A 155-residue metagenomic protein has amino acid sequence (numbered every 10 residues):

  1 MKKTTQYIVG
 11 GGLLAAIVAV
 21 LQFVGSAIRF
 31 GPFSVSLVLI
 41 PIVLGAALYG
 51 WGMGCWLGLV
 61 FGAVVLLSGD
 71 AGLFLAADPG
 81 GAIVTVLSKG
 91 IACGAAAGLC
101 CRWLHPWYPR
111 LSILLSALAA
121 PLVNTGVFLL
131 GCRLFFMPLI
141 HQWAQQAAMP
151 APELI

Functional and structural regions predicted by a protein language model:
M1-M53: Hydrophobic transmembrane alpha-helices
K3-L14, V38-L39, A82, V86 (+2 more regions): Residue-level signature of transmembrane alpha-helical entry/exit and packing/kink sites in multi-pass membrane
V20-S34, V60-L99: Interfacial aromatic-anchored transmembrane helix boundaries in multi-pass membrane proteins
G45-A46, C101, H105: Helix-capping/transition residues at the boundaries of transmembrane alpha-helices and the short helical linkers
W103-G126: Internal alpha-helical transmembrane segments of multi-pass membrane proteins
V123-M137: C-terminal TM-helix exit segments that contain a strictly Trp-centered aromatic cap at the helix terminus
H141-I155: Short, membrane-exposed interhelical loops at transmembrane-helix boundaries
